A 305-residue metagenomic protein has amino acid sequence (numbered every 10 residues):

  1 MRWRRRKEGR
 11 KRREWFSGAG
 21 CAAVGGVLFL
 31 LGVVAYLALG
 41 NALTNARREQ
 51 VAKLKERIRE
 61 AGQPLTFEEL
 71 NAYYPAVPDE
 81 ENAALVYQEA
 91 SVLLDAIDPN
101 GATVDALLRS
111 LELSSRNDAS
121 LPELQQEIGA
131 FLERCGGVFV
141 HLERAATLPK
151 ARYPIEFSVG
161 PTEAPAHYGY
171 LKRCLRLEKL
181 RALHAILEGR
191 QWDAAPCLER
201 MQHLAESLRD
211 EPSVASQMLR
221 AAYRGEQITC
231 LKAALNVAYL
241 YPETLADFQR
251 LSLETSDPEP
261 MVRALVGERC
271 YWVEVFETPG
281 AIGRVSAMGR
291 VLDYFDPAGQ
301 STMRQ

Functional and structural regions predicted by a protein language model:
R2-Q305: Short acidic linear motifs
